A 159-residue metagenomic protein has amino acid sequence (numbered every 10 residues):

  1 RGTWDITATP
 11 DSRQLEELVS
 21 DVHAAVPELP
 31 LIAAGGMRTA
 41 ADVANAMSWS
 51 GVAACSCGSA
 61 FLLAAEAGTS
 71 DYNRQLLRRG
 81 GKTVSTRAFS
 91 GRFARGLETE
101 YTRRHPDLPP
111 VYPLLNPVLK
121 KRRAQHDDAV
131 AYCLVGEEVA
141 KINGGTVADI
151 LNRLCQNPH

Functional and structural regions predicted by a protein language model:
R1-L15, H23-I32, R38-H159: Conserved active-site-proximal phosphate/metal-binding subdomains
